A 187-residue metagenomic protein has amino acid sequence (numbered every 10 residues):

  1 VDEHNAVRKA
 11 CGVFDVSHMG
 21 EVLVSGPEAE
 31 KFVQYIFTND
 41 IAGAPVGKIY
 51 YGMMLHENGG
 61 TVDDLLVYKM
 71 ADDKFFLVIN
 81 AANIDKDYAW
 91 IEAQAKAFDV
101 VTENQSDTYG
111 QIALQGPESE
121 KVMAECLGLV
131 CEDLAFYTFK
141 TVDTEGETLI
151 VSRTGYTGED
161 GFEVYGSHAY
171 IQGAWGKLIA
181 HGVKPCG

Functional and structural regions predicted by a protein language model:
V1-G187: Basic, glycine/lysine-rich polyanion-binding surfaces/domains
